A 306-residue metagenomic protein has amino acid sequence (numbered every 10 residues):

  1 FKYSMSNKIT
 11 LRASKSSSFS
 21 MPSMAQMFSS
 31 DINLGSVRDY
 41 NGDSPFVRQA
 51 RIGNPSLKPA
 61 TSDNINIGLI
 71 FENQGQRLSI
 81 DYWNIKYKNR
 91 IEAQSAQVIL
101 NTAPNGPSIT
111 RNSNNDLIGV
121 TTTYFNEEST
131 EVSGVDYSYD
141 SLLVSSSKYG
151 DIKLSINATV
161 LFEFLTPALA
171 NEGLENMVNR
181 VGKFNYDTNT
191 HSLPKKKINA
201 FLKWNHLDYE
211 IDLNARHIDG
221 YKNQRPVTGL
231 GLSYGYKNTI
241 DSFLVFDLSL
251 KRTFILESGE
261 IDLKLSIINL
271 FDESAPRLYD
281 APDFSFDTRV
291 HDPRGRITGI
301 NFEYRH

Functional and structural regions predicted by a protein language model:
F1-S4, S62, D212-R216: Surface-exposed extracellular loop regions of Gram-negative outer-membrane beta-barrel proteins
N7-L11, G75-L78, S147, D208-D212 (+1 more regions): Repeated loop/turn-to-beta-strand initiation elements of outer-membrane beta-barrel proteins
A13, I67-L69, L78-I80, Y139 (+6 more regions): Membrane-embedded beta-strand positions of outer-membrane beta-barrel proteins
K15-M21, F28-S30, I65, N73 (+7 more regions): Transmembrane beta-strands of outer-membrane beta-barrel pores
M21-D81, I85-K86, N112-V135, D140-S145 (+2 more regions): Outer-membrane beta-barrel signature, preferentially recognizing the C-terminal barrel domain of Gram-negative
I52-P55, T121-N126, V181-N189, L232-N238 (+1 more regions): Extracellular loop and loop/strand-boundary signature of outer-membrane beta-barrel proteins
W83-V227: Gram-negative outer-membrane beta-barrel transporters
K88, F162, A215-G229, R252-H306: C-terminal beta-signal and adjacent terminal beta-strands/loops of Gram-negative outer-membrane beta-barrel proteins
